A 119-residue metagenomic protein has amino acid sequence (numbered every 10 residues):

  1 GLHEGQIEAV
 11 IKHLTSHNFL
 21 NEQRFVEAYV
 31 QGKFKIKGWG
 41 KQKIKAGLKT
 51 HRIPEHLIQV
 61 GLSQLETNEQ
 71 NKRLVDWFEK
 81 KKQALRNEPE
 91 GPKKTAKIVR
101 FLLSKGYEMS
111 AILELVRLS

Functional and structural regions predicted by a protein language model:
G1-S119: An alpha-helical, amphipathic repeat domain used for nucleic-acid recognition, typified by the mTERF helical solenoid
